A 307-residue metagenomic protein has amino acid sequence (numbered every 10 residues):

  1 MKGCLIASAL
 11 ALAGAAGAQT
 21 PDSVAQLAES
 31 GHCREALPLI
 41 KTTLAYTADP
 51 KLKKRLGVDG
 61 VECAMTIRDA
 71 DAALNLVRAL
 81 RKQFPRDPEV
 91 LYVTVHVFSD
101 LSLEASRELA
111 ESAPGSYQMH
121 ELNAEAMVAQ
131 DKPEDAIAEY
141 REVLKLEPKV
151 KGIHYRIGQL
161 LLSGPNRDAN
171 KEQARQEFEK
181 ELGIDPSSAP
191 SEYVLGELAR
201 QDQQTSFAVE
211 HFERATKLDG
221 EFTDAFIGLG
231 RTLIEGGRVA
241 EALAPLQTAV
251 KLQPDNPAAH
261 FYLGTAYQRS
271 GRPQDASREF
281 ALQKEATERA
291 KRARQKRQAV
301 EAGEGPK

Functional and structural regions predicted by a protein language model:
C4-G14: Bacterial N-terminal signal peptides
A16-V58, T66, D71, N75 (+2 more regions): N-terminal leader/linker segments that initiate helical-solenoid repeat arrays
Y46-D49, Q83, S112, L146 (+4 more regions): Structural marker of alpha-solenoid helical repeat scaffolds
K51-K54, P88-E89, Y117-Q118, K151-G152 (+4 more regions): Helix-start (N-cap) detector for alpha-helical repeat units in TPR-like alpha-solenoids, especially tetratricopeptide
T66-N75, F98-E108, Q130-E142, P165-K180 (+3 more regions): Structural signature of tandem alpha-helical TPR/SEL1-like repeats, specifically the intra-repeat loop/turn
T265-K307: Terminal, low-structured helical/coil segments at or just beyond the last alpha-helical repeat
